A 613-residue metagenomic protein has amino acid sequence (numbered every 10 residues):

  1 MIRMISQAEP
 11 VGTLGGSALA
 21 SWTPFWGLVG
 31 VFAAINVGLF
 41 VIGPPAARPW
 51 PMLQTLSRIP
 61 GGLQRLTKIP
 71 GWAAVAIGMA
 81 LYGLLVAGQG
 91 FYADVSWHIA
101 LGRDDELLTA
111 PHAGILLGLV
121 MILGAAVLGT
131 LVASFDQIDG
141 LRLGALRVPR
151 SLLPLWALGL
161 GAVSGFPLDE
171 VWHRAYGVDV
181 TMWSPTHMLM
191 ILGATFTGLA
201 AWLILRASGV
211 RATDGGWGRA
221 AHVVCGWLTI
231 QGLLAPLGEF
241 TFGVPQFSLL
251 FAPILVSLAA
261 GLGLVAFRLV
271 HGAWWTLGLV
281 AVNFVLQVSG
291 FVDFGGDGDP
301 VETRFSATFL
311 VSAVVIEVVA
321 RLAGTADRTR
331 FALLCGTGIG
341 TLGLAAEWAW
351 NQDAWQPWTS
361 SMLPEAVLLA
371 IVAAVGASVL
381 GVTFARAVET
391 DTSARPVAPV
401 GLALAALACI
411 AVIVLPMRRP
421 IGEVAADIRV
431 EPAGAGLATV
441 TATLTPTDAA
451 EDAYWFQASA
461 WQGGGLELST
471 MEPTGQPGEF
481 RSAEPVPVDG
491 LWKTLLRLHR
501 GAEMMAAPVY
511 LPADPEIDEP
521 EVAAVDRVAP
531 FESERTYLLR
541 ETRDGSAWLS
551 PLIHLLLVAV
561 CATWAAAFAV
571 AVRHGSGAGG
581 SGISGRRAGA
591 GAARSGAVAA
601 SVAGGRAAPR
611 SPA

Functional and structural regions predicted by a protein language model:
I2-T23, Y92-A113, L168-M188, P236-V256 (+2 more regions): Membrane-interface interhelical loops and short amphipathic "cap" helices that link adjacent transmembrane segments
G15-V31, G71-L81, R103-G124, P149-P154 (+3 more regions): Membrane-entry segments of alpha-helical transmembrane domains in multi-pass membrane proteins
G27-P45, A113-T130, M188-L205, P253-L269 (+3 more regions): Hydrophobic cores of alpha-helical transmembrane segments in multi-pass inner/ER membrane proteins, independent
A46-V75, S134-R150, S208-H222, A387-A398 (+2 more regions): Membrane-interfacial, low-structure loops and terminal tails that flank and connect transmembrane helices in multi-pass
L101-G102, E106-A110, L141-A157, P167-V224 (+1 more regions): Membrane-interface helix-loop-helix junctions at boundaries between adjacent transmembrane segments
F294-D297, A349-A354, C409-I428: Hydrophobic alpha-helical transmembrane segments in integral membrane proteins
T392-R419, R610-A613: Internal/C-terminal transmembrane anchor helices
V414-G575: N-terminal soluble domains immediately following signal/targeting peptides that reside in extracytoplasmic
